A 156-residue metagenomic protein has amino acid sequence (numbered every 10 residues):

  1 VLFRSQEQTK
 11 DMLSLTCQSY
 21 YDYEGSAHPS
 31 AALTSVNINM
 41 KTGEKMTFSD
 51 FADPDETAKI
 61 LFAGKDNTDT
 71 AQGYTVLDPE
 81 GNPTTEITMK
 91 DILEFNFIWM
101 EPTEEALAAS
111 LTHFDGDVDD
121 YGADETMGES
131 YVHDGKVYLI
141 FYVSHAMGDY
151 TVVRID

Functional and structural regions predicted by a protein language model:
V1-D156: Compositionally biased intrinsically disordered regions enriched in Thr/Gly
